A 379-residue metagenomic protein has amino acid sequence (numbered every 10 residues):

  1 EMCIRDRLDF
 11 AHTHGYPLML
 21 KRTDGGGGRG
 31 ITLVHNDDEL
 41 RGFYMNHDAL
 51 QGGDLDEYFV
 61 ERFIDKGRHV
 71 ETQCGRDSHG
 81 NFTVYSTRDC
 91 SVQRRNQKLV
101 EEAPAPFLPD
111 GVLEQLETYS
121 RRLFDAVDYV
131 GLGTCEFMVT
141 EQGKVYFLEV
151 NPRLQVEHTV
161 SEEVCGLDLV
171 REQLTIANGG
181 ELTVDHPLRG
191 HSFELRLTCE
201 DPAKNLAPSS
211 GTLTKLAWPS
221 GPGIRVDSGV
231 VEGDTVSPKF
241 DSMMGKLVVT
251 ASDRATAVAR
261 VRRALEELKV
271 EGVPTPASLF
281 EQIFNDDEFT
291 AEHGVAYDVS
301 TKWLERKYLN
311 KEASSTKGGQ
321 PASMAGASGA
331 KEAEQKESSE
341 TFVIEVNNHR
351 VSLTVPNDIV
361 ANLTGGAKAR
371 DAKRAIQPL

Functional and structural regions predicted by a protein language model:
M2-I4: Short, small-residue-biased leader/transition segments that mark boundaries at the very start of proteins
R7, E39-L40, L304: Hydrophobic/aromatic residues in well-formed alpha-helices
H12-D24, R29-V249, A259: Internal nucleotide-binding/catalytic subdomain
S120, T159-R374: Catalytic cores of soluble metabolic enzymes centered on carboxylation/carboxyl-transfer
Q377-L379: Short beta-strand segments of a lipoyl-like beta-sandwich/carrier module
